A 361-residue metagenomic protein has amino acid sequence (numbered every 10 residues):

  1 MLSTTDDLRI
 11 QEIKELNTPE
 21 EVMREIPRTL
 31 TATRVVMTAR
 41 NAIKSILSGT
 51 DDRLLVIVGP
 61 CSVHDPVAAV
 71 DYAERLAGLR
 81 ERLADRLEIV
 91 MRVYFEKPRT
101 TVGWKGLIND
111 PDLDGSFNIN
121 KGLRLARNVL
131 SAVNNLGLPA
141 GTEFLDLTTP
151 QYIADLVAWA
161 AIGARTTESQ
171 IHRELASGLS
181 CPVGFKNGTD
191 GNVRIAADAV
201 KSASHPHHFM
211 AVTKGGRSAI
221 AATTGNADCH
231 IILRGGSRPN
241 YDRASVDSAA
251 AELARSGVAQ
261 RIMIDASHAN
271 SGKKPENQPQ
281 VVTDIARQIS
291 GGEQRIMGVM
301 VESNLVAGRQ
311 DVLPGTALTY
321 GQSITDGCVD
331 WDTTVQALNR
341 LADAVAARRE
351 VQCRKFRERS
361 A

Functional and structural regions predicted by a protein language model:
L2-D6, R86-Y241, S245, H268-A269 (+8 more regions): Active-site-facing alpha/beta catalytic cores
R9-T50: N- or domain-start disorder-to-order transition segments that initiate the globular core
P19-P27, T223-G235, L318: Gly-rich Lys/Arg/Thr-decorated short loops/hinges at beta-loop-alpha junctions or inter-strand turns that position
L55-A68, D326: Conserved phosphate/anionic-ligand binding catalytic regions in large, soluble enzymes, centered on
G59, I264, D330: Conserved, mostly hydrophobic/aromatic
H230-G236, N240, S248-M263: A contiguous, surface-oriented mixed alpha/beta subdomain in the mid-to-C-terminal portion of proteins that forms
N304-V351: Internal helix-turn-beta structural module
